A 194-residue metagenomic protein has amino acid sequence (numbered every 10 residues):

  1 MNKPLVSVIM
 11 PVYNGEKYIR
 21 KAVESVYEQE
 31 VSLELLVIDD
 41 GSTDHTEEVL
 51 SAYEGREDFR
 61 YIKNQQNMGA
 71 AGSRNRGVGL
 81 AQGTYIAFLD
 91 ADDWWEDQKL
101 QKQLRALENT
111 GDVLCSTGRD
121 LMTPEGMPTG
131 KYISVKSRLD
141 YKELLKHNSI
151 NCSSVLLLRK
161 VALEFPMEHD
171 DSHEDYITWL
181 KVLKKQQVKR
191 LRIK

Functional and structural regions predicted by a protein language model:
M10-V23, G41: Active-site beta-to-alpha loop of glycosyltransferases that engages the nucleotide-sugar donor
K17-R20, D44-A52, W94, Q98: Acidic helix N-cap motif at the loop->helix transition within catalytic regions of sugar-transfer enzymes
E24-L33: Short, acidic, metal-binding catalytic loop of nucleotide-sugar glycosyltransferases
S25, D39-E48, Q66, D90: A conserved acidic beta->alpha catalytic loop
N64-A81, K102: Glycine-rich, basic loop-to-helix element that forms the pyrophosphate-binding segment of sugar-nucleotide handling
I86: Short aromatic/hydrophobic "clamp" motif used to bind/position activated sugar donors
Q98-T129: Conserved donor NDP-sugar-binding/catalytic core segment of glycosyltransferases
S134-K194: Conserved nucleotide-sugar donor-binding catalytic segment
